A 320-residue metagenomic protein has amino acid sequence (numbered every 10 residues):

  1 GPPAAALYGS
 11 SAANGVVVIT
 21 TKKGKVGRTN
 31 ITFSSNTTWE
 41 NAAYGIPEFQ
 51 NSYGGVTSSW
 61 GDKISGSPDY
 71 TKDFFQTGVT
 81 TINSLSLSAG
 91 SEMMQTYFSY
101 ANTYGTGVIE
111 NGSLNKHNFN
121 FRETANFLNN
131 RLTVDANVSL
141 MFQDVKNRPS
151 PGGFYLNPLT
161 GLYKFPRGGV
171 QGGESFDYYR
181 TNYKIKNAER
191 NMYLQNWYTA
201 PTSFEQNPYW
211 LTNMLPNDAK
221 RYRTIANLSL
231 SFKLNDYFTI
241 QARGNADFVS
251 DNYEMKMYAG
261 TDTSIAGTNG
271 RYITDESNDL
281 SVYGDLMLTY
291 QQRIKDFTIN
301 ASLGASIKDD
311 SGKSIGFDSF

Functional and structural regions predicted by a protein language model:
G1-T32, T80-I82, T103-T106: A beta-strand signature from Gram-negative outer-membrane beta-barrel systems, especially the internal plug domain
A12-N14, K116, S281: Short, solvent-exposed loop/turn segments at the edges of secondary structure
T21-K23, A89-S91, A125-F127, L230-F232 (+2 more regions): Residue-level signature of outer-membrane beta-barrel architecture
K25-P68, V108-I109, N118, R122-R223 (+1 more regions): Surface-exposed loop/interface segments of Gram-negative outer-membrane beta-barrel transport/assembly proteins
F74-G78: Short Gly/Pro-enriched turn/cap motifs at secondary-structure boundaries
V79, N83-A89: Structured alpha-helical segments in the cores of large, soluble enzyme domains
I82, L114-N120: Transmembrane beta-barrel architecture of outer membranes
